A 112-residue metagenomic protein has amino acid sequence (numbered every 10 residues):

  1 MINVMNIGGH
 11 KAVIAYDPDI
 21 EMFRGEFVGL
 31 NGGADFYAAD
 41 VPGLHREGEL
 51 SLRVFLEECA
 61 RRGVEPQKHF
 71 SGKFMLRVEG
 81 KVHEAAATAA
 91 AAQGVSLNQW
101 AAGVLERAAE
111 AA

Functional and structural regions predicted by a protein language model:
M1-M22, E26, L50, V54-E58: N-terminal segment of the canonical double-stranded RNA-binding domain
E26-G29, Q67: Short, flexible turn/loop "capping" segments at secondary-structure junctions
V28-G43: A short, exposed loop/beta-hairpin motif centered on an aromatic-Gly-Thr core
P42-S71: Short hydrophobic interaction/assembly module
R61-K81, A91-V95, Q99: Short Lys/Arg-rich basic patches
L97-A112: Short, basic amphipathic alpha-helical segments that act as recognition/interaction helices in nucleic-acid-binding
